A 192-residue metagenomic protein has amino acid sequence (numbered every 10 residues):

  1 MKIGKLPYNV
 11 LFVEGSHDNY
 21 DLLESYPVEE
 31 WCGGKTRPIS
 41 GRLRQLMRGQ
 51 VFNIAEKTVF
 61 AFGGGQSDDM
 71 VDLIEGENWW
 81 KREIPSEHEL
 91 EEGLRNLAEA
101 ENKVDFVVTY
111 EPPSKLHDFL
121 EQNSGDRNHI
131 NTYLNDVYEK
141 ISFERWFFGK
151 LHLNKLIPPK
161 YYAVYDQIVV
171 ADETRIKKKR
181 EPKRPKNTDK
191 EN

Functional and structural regions predicted by a protein language model:
M1-I54, N123, I130-L134, E139-K140: Core catalytic region of metal-dependent phosphoesterases/phosphodiesterases, especially metallo-beta-lactamase-like
L6-N9, A55-K57, N102-K103, S142 (+1 more regions): Short glycine/proline-enriched coil/turn segments at helix->beta-strand junctions
N9-H17, L46, F62, F106-Y110 (+2 more regions): Active-site neighborhood of phospho(di)ester-bond hydrolases with catalytic His/Asp-centered motifs
S16, K103, N187-D189: Intrinsically disordered, low-complexity regulatory regions of eukaryotic regulatory proteins
S16-L22, F52, S67-M70, P113-H117 (+1 more regions): Active-site environment of divalent metal-dependent phosphoester hydrolases
G34-R37, G41, I54-N128: Active-site-proximal loop/helix segment associated with metal-binding centers of metalloenzymes
R42-Q45, E89-R95, V137-I141, I176-K178: Short C-terminal domain-edge/linker segments immediately following a structured domain
N53, N135-K140, F147, L151-N192: Binuclear metal-dependent phosphoesterase catalytic core
